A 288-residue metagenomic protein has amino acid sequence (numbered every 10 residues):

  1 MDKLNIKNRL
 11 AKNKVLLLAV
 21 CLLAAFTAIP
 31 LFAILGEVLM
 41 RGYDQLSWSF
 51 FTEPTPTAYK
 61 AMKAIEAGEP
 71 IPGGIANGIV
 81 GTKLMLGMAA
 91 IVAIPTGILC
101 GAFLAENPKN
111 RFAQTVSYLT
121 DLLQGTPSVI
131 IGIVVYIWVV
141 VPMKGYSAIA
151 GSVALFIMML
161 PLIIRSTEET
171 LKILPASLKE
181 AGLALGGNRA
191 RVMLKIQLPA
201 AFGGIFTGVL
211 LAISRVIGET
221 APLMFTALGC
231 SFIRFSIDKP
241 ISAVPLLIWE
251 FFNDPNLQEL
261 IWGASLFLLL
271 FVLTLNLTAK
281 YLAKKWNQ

Functional and structural regions predicted by a protein language model:
M1-F26, A279-Q288: Transmembrane alpha-helical segments of polytopic membrane transport and secretion proteins
M62, L223-L269: Interhelical loop and adjacent transmembrane-helix boundary motif in polytopic membrane transport permeases
P72-F103, L198: Transmembrane alpha-helix signature in integral membrane proteins
M88-T120, K280-K284: Transmembrane-helix boundary motif in ABC transporter permease subunits
D121-F156: Generic hydrophobic transmembrane alpha-helix motif, especially the helices
P127, L185-G186, P199: Glycine/proline-centered hinge or cleavage motifs at structural transition points of membrane proteins
E168-K172, L210, N253-Q288: C-terminal transmembrane helix and the adjacent membrane-cytosol boundary/short C-terminal tail of inner/organellar
R189-T226: Transmembrane alpha-helices
